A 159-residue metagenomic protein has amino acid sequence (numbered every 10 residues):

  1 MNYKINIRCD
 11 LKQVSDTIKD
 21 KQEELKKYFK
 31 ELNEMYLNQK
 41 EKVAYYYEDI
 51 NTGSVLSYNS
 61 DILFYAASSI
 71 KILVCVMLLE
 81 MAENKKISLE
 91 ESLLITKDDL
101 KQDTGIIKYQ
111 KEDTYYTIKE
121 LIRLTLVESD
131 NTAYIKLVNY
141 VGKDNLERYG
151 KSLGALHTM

Functional and structural regions predicted by a protein language model:
N2-I62: Beta-lactamase-like hydrolase cores
K21, E90-I106, V141-G142: Acidic helix-start/capping segments at beta-turn-to-alpha-helix junctions
E31-N38, M77-E80, N145, Y149 (+1 more regions): Generic non-transmembrane alpha-helical segments
N38-K42, N51, N59-D61, Y65-S69 (+4 more regions): Extracytoplasmic
Y47-N51, K97-D99, G154: Short, small-residue-rich loop/turn micro-motifs
G53, F64-L93, T125: Active-site SXXK
L100-K136, K143: Conserved catalytic neighborhood of penicillin-recognizing serine enzymes
I122, Y134-M159: Mid-domain, small-residue-enriched loop/turn segments at the edges of structured enzyme/sensor domains
